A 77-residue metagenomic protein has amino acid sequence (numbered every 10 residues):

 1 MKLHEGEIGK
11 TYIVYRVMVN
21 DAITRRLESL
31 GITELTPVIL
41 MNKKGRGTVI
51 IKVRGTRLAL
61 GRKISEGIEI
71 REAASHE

Functional and structural regions predicted by a protein language model:
M1, M18-N20, N42-G47: Short, charged beta-turn/beta-strand-edge "cap" motif at the junction between a beta-strand and an adjacent loop
L3, L27-G31: Short, surface-exposed secondary-structure edge patches
E5, R16, L40-N42, E72: A residue-level detector for short acidic-glycine micro-motifs
K10-I23: Short, structured beta-strand/loop micro-motifs enriched in basic residues and often containing a Trp
T11-Y12, K43-E77: C-terminal structural segments of small proteins and small subunits
A22-R26, T36: Short alpha-helix capping/helix-loop boundary micro-motifs
